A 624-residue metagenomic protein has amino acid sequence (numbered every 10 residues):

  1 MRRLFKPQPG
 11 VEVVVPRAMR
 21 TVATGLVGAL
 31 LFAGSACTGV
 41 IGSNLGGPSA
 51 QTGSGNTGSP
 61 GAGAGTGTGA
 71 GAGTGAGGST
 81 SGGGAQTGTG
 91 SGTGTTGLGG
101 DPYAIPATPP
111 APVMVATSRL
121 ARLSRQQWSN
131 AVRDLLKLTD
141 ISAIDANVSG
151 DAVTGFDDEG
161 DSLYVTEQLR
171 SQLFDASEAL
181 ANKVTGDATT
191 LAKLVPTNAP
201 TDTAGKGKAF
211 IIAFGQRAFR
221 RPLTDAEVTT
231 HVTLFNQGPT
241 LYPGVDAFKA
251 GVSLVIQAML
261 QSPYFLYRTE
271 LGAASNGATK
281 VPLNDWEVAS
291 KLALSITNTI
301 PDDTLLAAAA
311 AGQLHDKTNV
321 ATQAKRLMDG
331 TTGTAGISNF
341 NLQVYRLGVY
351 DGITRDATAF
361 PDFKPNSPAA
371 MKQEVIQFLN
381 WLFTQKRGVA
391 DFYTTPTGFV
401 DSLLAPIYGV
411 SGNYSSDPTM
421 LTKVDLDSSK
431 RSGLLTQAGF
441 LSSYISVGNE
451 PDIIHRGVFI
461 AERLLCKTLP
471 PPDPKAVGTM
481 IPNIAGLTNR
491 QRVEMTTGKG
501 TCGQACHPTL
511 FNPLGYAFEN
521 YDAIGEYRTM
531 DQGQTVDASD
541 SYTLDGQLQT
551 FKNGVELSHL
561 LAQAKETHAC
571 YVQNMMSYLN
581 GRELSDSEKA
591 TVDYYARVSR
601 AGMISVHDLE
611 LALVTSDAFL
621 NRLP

Functional and structural regions predicted by a protein language model:
M1-A36: Sec-dependent bacterial lipoprotein signal peptides
A33-A111: Ser/Thr-rich, Pro/Gly/Ala-heavy low-complexity intrinsically disordered linkers and tails of secreted extracellular
T52, T57, T87-G90, G94-A107 (+5 more regions): Active-site substrate-binding loop specific to GH73 endo-beta-N-acetylglucosaminidase modules in bacterial autolysins
A121: GGW-centered surface loops in extracellular recognition modules
N130: Nucleotide-cofactor and metal-assisted catalytic machinery
N580-L584: Axial heme c-ligation environment in periplasmic c-type cytochrome domains
